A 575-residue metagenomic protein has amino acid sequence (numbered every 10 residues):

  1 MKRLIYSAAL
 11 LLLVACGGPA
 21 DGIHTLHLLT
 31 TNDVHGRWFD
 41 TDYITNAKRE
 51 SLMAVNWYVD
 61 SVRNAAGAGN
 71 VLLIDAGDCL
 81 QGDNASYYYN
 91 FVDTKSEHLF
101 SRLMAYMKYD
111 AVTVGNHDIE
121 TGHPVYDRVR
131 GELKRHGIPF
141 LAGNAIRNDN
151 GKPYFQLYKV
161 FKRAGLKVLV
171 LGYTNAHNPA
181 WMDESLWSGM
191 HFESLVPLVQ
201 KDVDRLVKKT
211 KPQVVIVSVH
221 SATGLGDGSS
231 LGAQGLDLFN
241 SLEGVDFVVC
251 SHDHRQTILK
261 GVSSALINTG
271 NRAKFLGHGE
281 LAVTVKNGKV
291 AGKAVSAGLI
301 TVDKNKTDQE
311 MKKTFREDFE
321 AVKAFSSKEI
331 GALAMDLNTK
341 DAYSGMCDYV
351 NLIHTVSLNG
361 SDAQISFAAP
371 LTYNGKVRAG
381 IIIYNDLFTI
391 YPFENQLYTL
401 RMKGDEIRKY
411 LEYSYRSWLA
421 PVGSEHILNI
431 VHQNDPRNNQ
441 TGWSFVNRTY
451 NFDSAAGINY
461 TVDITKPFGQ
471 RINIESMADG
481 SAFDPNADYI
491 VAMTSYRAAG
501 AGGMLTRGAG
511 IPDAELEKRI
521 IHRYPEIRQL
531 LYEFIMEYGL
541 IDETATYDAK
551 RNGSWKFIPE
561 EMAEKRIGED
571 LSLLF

Functional and structural regions predicted by a protein language model:
K2-S7: Sec-dependent signal peptide recognition, specifically the positively charged N-region followed immediately by
L10-G17: Hydrophobic h-region of N-terminal signal peptides that target proteins for export in Gram-negative bacteria
G17-T307, S344-V356, S366, R523: Acidic, metal/ion-coordinating pockets
D21-H27, G36-T45, R49, M53-N64 (+4 more regions): Catalytic centers of hydrolytic enzymes
